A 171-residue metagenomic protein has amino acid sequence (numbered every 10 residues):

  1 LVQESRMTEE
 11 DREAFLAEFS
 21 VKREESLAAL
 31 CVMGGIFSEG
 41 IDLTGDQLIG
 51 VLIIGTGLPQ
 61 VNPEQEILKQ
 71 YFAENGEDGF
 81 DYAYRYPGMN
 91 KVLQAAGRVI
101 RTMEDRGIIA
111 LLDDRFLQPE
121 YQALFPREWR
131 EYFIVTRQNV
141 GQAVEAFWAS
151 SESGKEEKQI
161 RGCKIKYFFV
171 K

Functional and structural regions predicted by a protein language model:
L1-K171: ASCE RecA-like P-loop NTPase motor cores that couple ATP hydrolysis to mechanical translocation on nucleic acids
